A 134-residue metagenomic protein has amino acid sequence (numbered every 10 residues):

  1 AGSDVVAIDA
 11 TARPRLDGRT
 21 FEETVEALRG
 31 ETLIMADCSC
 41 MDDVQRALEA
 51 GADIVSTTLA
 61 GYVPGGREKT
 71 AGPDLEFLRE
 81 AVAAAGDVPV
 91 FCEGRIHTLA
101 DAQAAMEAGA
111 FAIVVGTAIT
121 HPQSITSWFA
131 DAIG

Functional and structural regions predicted by a protein language model:
A1, S39-G51, G86, C92 (+1 more regions): Catalytic cores of alpha/beta
A1-A7, T11: A generic, well-ordered mixed alpha/beta core segment in the N-terminal half of proteins
S3, S39, S56, S124-S127: Generic serine detector
V6-I8, I34-A36, V55-T57, V90-G94 (+1 more regions): Hydrophobic faces of well-ordered beta-strands that scaffold small-molecule active sites in alpha/beta enzyme cores
A10-R29, M41-R46, V63-V82, L99-Q103 (+1 more regions): Active-site-adjacent beta->alpha loops and helix N-cap segments on the catalytic face of soluble alpha/beta enzymes
